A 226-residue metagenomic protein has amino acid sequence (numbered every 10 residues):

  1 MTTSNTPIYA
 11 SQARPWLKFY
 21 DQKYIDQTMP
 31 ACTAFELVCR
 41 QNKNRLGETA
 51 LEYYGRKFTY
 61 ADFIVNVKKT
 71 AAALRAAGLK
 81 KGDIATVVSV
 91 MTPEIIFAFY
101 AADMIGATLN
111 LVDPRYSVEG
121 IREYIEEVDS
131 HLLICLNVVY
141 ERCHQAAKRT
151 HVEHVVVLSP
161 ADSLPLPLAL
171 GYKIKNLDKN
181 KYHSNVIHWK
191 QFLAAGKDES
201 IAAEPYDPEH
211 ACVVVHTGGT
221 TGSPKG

Functional and structural regions predicted by a protein language model:
M1-A31: Flexible, non-catalytic linker and terminal segments flanking ANL/adenylate-forming cores
S11-F19, E36-T59: AMP-dependent adenylate-forming
M29-P30, G47-K80, T86-T92, I96-Y100 (+1 more regions): Conserved AMP-binding/adenylate-forming core of the ANL superfamily
A77, M104-Q191: Structural core segment of the AMP-binding/adenylate-forming
A85, A102, L133, A211 (+1 more regions): Conserved S/T- and glycine-rich ATP-binding loop of Class I adenylate-forming
Y140, S223-G226: Short, intrinsically disordered, charge-balanced linker/junction segments flanking boundaries in proteins
N180-H216, S223: Conserved pre-ATP/AMP-binding loop-to-beta segment of ANL
